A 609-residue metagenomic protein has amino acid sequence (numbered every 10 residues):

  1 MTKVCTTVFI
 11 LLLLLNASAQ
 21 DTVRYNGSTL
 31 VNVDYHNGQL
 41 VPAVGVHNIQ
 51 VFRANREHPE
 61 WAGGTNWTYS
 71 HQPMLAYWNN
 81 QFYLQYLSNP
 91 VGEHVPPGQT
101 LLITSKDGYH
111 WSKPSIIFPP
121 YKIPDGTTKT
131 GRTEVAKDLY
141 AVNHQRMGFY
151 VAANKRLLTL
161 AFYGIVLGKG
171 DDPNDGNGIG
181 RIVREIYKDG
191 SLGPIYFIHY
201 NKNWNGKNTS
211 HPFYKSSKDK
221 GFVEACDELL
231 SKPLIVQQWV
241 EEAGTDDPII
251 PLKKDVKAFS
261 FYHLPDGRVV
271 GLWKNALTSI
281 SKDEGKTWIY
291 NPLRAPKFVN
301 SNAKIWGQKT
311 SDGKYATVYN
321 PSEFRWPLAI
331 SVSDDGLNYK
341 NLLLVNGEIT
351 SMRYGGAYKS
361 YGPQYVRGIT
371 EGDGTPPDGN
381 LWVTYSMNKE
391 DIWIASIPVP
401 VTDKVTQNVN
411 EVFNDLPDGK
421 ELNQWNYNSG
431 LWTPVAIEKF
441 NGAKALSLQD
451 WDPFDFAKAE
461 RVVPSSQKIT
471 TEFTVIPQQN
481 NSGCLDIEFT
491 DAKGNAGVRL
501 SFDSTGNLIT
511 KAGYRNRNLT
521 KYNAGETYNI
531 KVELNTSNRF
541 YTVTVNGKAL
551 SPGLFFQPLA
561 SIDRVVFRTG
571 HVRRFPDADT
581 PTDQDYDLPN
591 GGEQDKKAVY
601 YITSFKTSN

Functional and structural regions predicted by a protein language model:
M1-T22: Bacterial Sec-dependent N-terminal signal peptides
Q20-T68, Y77-V142, V151-A303, K309-K359 (+2 more regions): Beta-rich carbohydrate-recognition and catalytic domains
T65, E460-T471, L519-E526, K596 (+1 more regions): Extracellular/lumenal carbohydrate-interaction signature centered on repeated Trp-anchored short motifs
I249-P251, L508-K531: Short, aromatic/His-centered strand-loop micro-motif at the edge of beta-sheets
P417-A445: Extracellular glycan-recognition surfaces and repeat-rich motifs
F440-L508: Secretory/extracellular carbohydrate-interaction modules and structurally similar beta-sandwich "look-alikes"
T471-F473, E526-L534, Y541-V543: Short tryptophan-centered beta-strand motifs in secreted/extracellular beta-sheet-rich domains of glycan-recognition
G553-Y601: Flexible glycan-contacting loops in extracellular carbohydrate-active proteins
